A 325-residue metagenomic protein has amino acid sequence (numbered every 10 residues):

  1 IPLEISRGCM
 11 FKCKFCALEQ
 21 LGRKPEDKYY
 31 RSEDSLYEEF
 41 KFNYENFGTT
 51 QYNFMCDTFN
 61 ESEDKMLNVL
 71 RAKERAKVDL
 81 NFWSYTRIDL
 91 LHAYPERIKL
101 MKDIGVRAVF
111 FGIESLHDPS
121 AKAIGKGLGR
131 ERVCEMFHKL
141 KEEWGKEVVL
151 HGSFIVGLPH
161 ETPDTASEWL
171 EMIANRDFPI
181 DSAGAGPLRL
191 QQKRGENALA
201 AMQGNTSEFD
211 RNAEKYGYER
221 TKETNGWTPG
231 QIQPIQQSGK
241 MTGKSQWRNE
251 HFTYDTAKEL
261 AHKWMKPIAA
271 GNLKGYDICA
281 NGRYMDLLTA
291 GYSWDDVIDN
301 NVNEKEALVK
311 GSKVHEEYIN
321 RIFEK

Functional and structural regions predicted by a protein language model:
I1-E147, V156, E171: Radical SAM [4Fe-4S] cluster-binding motif and immediate context
F11, D64, P119-I124, F154-D164 (+2 more regions): Flexible glycine/acidic-rich beta-alpha junction loops that bind and position SAM and/or redox cofactors in anaerobic
K28, E161, F252-T256: Catalytic cores of large soluble enzymes that bind and process phosphate-bearing ligands
N46-G48, A76, I104, K139-L150 (+3 more regions): A structural motif corresponding to the C-terminal end of an alpha-helix and its immediate exit/capping segment
N53, G184, I278-A280: Conserved active-site loop/cleft motifs that coordinate metal ions or position small ligands
T165-W169: Short alpha-helix in the alpha/beta-hydrolase fold that links the catalytic acid
L199-A201, K215-K325: Radical SAM enzyme core and accessory elements
